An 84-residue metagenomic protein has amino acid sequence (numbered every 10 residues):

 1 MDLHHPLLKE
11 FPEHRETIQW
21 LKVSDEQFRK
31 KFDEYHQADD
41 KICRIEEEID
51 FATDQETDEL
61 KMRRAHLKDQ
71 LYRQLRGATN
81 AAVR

Functional and structural regions predicted by a protein language model:
M1-R84: Extended, charge-rich alpha-helical interface modules
